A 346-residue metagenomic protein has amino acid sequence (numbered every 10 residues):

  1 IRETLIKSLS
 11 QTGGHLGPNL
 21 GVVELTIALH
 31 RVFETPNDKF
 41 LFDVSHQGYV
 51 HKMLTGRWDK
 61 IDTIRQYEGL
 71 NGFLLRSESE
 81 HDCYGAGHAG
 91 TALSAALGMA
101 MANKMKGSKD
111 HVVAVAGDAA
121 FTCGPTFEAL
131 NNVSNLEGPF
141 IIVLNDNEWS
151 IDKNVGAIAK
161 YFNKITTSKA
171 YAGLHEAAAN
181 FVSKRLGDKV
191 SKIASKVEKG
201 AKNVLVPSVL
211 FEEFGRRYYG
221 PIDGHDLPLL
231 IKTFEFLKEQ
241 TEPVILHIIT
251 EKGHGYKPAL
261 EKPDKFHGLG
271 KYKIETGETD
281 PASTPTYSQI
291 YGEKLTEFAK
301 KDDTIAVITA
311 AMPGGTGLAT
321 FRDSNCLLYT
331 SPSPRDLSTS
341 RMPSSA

Functional and structural regions predicted by a protein language model:
I6-G14, E78-Y84, R216-G220, G277-P281 (+3 more regions): Glycine- and acidic
K7, H15-L136, Y287-Y291, F298-P313 (+1 more regions): Cofactor-binding active-site loop characterized by glycine-rich and histidine/acidic residues
S45-G48, E80, A119-F121, N147-W149 (+5 more regions): Short, glycine-/Ser/Thr-/acidic-enriched flexible segments
V50-G56, F121-L130, D152-A157, N163 (+3 more regions): Short acidic, glycine/serine/threonine-rich loops at helix termini
L136-N147: A glycine-rich helix N-cap at a beta->alpha junction
E148-Y291: Long, well-ordered, tryptophan-enriched scaffold segments
Y329-D336: Conserved small/polar residues in nucleotide/adenosyl-binding loops
R341-A346: Hydrophobic alpha-helical segments, chiefly the membrane-spanning helices and signal/signal-anchor peptides
